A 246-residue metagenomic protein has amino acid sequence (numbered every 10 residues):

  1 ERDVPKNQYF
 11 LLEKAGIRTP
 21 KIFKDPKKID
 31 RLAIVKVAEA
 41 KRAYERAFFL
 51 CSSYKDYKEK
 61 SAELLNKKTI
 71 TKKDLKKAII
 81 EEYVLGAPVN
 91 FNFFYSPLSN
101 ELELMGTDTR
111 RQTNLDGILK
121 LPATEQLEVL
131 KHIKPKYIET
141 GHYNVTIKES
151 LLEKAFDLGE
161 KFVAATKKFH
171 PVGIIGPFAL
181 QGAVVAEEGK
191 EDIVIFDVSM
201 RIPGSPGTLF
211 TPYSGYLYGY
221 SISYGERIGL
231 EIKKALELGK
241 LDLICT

Functional and structural regions predicted by a protein language model:
E1-R31, A40-K41: Conserved N-proximal alpha/beta basic substrate-recognition cap immediately N-terminal to, or forming the N-lobe
Q8-Y9, K36, D108, F196-R201: Active-site ExK catalytic segment of metal-dependent nucleases
I22-D25, C51-D56, I174: Alpha-helix N-cap recognition
L32-D56: Conserved anion/nucleotide-ligand pocket segment
E39, L85, M200: Short, glycine/acidic-enriched loop or turn micro-motifs at the edges of active sites
F48-S53, F94-S96, V145, V185: Short beta-strand-to-turn element immediately C-terminal to the catalytic PLP-Schiff-base lysine in fold type I
K58-P135, S150-F162, K167-H170, A179-V194: Phosphate-binding site of ATP-dependent enzymes
N144-T246: ATP-dependent carboxylate activation and anion-phosphoryl transfer catalytic cores that bind Mg-ATP to form
